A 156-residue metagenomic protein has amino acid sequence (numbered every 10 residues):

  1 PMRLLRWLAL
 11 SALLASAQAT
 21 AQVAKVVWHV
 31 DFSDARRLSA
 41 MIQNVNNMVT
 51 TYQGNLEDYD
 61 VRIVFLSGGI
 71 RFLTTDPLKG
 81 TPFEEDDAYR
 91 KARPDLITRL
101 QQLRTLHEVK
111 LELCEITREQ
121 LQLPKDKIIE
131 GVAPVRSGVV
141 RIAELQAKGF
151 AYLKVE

Functional and structural regions predicted by a protein language model:
M2-R6: Positively charged n-region of N-terminal signal peptides that target proteins for export
W7-S16: Bacterial N-terminal signal peptides
A21-E156: Secreted/extracellular ectodomain signature
